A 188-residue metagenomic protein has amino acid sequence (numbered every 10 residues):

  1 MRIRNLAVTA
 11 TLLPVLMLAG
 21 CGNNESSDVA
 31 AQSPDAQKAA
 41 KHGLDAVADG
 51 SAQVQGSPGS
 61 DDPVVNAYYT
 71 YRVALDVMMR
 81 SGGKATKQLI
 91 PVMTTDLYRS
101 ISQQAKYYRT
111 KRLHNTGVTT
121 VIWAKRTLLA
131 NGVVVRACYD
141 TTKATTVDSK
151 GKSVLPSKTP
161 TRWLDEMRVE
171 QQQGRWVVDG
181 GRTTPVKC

Functional and structural regions predicted by a protein language model:
M1-M17, C21, V73-I90, Q172 (+1 more regions): Short N-terminal secondary-structure initiator segments
R2-Y69: Juxtamembrane and targeting peptides
C21-N23, A67-D76, V135-C138, R168-V169: Primarily hydrophobic membrane-targeting regions of prokaryotic envelope proteins
D28, D35, D45, D49 (+7 more regions): Acidic-enriched, low-complexity/disordered segments with a strong bias for Aspartate over Glutamate
G43-H114: Core segments of small alpha/beta cavity-forming domains
G83-C188: Structured, amphipathic secondary-structure segments that form assembly/contact surfaces in multi-subunit
